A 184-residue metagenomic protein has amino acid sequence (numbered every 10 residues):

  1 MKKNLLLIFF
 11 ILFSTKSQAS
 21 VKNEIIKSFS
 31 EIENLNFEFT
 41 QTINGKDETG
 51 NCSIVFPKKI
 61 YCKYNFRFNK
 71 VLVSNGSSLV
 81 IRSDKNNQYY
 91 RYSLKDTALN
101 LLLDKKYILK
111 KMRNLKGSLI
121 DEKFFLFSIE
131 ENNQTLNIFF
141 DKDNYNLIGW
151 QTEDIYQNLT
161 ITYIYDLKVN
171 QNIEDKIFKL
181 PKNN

Functional and structural regions predicted by a protein language model:
N4-F13: Sec-dependent N-terminal signal peptides
S17-A19: Boundary at the C-terminal end of the N-terminal hydrophobic targeting segment
K27-D47: A short, Trp-centered hydrophobic/proline-enriched beta-strand micro-motif
I32-N34, D47, P57, S74-G76 (+1 more regions): Extracytoplasmic
Q41, K58, Y64-F68, G76-S78 (+5 more regions): A mature extracytoplasmic/lumenal domain signature
C52-L101, T160: An acidic-aromatic
K85-F124: Flexible, surface-exposed loop/linker segments and immediately adjacent secondary-structure boundaries
K110-N184: Gly/Pro-enriched, hydrophobic low-complexity segments that function as extracytoplasmic propeptides/linkers
